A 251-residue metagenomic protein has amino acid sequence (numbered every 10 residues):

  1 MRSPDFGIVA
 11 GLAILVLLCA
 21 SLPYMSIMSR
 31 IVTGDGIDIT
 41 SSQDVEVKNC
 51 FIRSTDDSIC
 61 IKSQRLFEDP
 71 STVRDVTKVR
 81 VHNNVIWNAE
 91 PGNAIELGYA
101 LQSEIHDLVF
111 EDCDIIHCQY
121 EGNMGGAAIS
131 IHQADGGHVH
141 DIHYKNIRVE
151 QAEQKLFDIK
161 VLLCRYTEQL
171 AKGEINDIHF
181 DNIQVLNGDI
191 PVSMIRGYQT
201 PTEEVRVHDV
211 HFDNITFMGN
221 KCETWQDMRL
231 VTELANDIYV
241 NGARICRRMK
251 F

Functional and structural regions predicted by a protein language model:
M1-F251: Extracellular/periplasmic carbohydrate-active domains that bind, remodel, or depolymerize complex polysaccharides
